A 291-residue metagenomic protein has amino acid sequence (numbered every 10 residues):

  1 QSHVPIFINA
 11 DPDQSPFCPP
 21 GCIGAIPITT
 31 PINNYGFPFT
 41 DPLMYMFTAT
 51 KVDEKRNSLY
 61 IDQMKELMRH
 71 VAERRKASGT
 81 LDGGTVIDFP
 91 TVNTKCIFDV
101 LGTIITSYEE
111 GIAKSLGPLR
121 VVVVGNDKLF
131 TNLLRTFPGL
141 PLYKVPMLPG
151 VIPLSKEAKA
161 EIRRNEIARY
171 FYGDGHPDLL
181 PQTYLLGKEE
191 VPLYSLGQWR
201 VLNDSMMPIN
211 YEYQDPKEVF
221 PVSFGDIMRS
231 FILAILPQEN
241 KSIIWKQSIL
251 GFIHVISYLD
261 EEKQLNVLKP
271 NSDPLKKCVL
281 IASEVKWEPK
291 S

Functional and structural regions predicted by a protein language model:
Q1-H3, I23, Y35, T48-R56 (+4 more regions): Preference for solvent-exposed, low-hydrophobicity sequence contexts
S2-V86, V92-N93: Nucleotide-state-sensitive switch-loop elements of NTP-binding domains
F17-P20, K95-V100, T131-R135: A short acidic (Asp/Glu
D62, E66, T103, S257: Charged/polar, solvent-exposed surface patches and flexible loops
I87-E110: Conserved P-loop NTPase nucleotide-binding/switch module
